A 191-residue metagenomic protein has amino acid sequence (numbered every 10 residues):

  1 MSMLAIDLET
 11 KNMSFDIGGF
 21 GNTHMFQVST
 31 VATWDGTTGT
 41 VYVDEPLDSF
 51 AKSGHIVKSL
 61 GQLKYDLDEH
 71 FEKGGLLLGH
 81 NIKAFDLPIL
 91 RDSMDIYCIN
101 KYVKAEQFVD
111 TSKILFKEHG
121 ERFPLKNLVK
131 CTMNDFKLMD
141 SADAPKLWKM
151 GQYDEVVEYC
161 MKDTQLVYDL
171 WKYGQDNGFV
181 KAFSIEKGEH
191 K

Functional and structural regions predicted by a protein language model:
M1-E69: Conserved RNase H-like, two-metal-ion catalytic cores of nucleic-acid enzymes
D7-E9, D110, D163: Acidic active-site catalytic centers that drive phospho-/nucleotidyl reactions and related ester hydrolyses
T40-R122: Conserved DEDDh/DEDDy metal-dependent 3′-5′ exonuclease domain
L128, T132-H190: Acidic, Mg2+-coordinating catalytic module of metal-dependent nucleases/exonucleases that use a two-metal-ion mechanism
